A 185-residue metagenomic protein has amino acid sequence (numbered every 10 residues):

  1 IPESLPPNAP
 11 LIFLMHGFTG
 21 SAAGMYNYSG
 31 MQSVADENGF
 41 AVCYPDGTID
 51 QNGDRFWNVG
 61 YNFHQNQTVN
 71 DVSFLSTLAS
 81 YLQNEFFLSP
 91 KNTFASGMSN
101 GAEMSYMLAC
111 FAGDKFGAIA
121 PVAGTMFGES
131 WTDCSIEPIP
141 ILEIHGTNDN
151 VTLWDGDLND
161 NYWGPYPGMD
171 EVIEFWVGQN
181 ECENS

Functional and structural regions predicted by a protein language model:
I1-E3: A short loop-to-beta-strand scaffold at the N-terminal edge of the catalytic core in hydrolase folds
P6-F94, M98, M104-M107, F111: Serine-hydrolase catalytic machinery in alpha/beta-hydrolase-like enzymes
N27, A112, G156-D160: Single-residue recognition of alpha-helix boundary sites
D36, C110-D114, C134-P138: Short, surface-exposed basic-aromatic patches at helix termini and helix-loop junctions that form
D46-T48, S99, T125, T147-N148: Short, flexible active-site-adjacent loop segments at beta-strand->alpha-helix junctions, enriched in small/polar
G117-S185: The feature captures the conserved acid-bearing segment of alpha/beta-hydrolase catalytic domains
